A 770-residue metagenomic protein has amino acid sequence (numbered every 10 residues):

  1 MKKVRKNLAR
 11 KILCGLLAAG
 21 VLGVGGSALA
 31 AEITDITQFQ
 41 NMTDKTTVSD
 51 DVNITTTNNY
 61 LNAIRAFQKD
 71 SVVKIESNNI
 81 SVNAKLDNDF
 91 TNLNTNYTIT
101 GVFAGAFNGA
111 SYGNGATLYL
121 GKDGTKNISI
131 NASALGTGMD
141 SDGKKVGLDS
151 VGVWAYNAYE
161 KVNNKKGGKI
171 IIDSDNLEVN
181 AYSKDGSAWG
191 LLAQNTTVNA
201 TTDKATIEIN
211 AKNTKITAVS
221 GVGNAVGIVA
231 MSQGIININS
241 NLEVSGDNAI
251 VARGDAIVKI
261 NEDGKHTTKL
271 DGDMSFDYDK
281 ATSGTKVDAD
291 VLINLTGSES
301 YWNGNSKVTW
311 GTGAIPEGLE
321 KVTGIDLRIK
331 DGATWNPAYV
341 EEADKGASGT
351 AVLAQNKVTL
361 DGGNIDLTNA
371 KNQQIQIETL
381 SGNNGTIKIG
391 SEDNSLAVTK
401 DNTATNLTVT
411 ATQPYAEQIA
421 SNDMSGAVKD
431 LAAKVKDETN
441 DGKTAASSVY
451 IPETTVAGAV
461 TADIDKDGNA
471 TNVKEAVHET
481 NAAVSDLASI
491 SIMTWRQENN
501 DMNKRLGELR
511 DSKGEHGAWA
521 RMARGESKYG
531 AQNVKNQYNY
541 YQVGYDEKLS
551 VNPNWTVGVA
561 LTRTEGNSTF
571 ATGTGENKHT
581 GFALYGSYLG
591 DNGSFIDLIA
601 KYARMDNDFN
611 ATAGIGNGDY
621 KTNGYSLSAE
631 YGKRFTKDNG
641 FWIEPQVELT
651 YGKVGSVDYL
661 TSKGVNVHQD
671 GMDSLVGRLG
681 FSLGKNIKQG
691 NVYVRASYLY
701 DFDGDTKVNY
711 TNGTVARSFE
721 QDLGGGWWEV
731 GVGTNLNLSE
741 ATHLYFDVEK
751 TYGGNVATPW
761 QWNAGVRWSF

Functional and structural regions predicted by a protein language model:
M1-A30: Gram-negative bacterial Sec-dependent N-terminal signal peptides
A30-Q40, N53-V72, N83-T117, S133-K169 (+6 more regions): Extracellular beta-strand/beta-solenoid scaffold signature
A31, K388-V398, T405-L549: Outer-membrane translocation/initiation segment of Type V secreted surface proteins
R253-V258, K265-D437: Extracellular beta-strand/loop-rich repeat segments of large surface/secreted proteins
D273, N305, G517-R521, T556-A560 (+7 more regions): Residue-level detector of the transmembrane beta-barrel scaffold of outer-membrane proteins
A476-I643, E749, G754: Outer membrane beta-barrel translocator domains of Type V secretion systems
L487, Q537, A571-G573, D606-K621 (+2 more regions): Solvent-exposed, glycine/polar-rich loop segments of beta-barrel outer-membrane systems
A583, S587, K637, H668-F770: Outer membrane beta-barrel transmembrane domains
